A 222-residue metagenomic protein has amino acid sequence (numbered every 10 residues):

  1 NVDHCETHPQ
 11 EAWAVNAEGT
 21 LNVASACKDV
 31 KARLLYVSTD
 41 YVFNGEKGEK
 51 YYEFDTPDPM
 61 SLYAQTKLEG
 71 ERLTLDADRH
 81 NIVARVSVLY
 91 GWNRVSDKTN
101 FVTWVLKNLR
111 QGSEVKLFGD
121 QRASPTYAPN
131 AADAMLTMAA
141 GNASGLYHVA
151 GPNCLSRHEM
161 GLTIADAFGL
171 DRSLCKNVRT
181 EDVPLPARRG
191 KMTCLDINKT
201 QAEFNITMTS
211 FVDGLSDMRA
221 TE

Functional and structural regions predicted by a protein language model:
N1-V15: NAD(P)H-binding glycine-rich loop region in Rossmannoid oxidoreductase-like domains and their noncatalytic homologs
E18-D58: Conserved Rossmann-fold NAD(P)-dependent oxidoreductase catalytic core, especially the SDR/UDP-sugar
K28, D58-A84: Active-site Tyr-X1-5-Lys
Y36-K50, L62-Q65, R72, L89-R94 (+1 more regions): Conserved catalytic-site region of short-chain dehydrogenase/reductase
L75-A123, P129-N130: NAD(P)-dependent short-chain dehydrogenase/reductase
L117-R122, Y147-L155, E203: Glycine-rich Rossmann NAD(P)(H)-binding loop
A134, G141-P186, K191: Mid/C-terminal beta-alpha module of Rossmann-like enzyme folds, strongest in SDR-family dehydrogenases/epimerases
S156-L162, R179-M218, E222: Conserved C-terminal active-site "lid" loop/helix of NAD(P)H-dependent oxidoreductases that clamps the redox cofactor
